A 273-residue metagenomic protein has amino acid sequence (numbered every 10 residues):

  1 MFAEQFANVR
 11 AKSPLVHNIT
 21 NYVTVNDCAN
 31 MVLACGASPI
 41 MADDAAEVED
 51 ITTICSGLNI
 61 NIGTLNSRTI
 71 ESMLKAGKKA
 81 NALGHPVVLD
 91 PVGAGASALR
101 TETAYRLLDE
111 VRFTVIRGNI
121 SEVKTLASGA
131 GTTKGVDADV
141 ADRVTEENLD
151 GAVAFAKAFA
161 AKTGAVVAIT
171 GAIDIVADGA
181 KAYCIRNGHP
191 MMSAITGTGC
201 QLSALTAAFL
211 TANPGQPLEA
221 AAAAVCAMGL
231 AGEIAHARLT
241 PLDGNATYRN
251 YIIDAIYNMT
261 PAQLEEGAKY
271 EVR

Functional and structural regions predicted by a protein language model:
M1-M41: Glycine-rich phosphate/adenosyl-contacting loop at the front of the ribokinase-like
M31, C35-L89: Active-site cofactor/substrate anionic-group-binding motifs, chiefly glycine- and Lys/Arg-rich phosphate-binding loops
T69-G118: Glycine/small-residue-rich loop that forms an oxyanion/phosphate-binding "nest" at active or ligand-binding sites
T101-A182: Conserved phosphate/ATP/ADP-binding segment of small-molecule kinases
R186-T196: Short pre-catalytic strand/loop immediately N-terminal to key active-site residues, enriched for Gly-Thr
T196, L205-Y248: Conserved post-catalytic alpha-helical subdomain immediately downstream of the catalytic base and nucleotide-binding
L230-R273: Charged C-terminal helix
